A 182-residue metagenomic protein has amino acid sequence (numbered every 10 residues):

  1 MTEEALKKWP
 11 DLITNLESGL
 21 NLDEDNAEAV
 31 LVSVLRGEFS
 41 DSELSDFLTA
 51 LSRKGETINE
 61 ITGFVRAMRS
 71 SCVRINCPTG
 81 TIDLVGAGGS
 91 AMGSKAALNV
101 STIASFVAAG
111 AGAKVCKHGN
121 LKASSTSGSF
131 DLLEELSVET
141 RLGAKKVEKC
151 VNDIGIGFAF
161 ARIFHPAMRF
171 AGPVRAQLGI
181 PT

Functional and structural regions predicted by a protein language model:
M1-S94, A109-A111, V115: Acidic, glycine/proline-rich low-complexity segments that act as flexible tails and inter-domain linkers
L48, A97-I154: A glycine-rich phosphate/pyrophosphate-binding beta-strand-loop-alpha-helix module
N76-C77, D83-G86, V115-G119, T140-G143 (+2 more regions): General beta-strand structural signal in soluble alpha/beta enzymes
G86-A91, G119-S125, F164: Acidic, glycine-rich active-site loops and adjacent beta-strand->loop/helix elements that engage anionic groups
S90, L132, G157-F158: Short, basic, glycine/proline-bearing loop/turn elements
K146-T182: Phosphate/diphosphate-binding glycine-rich loops and adjacent basic-rich segments that engage nucleotide
